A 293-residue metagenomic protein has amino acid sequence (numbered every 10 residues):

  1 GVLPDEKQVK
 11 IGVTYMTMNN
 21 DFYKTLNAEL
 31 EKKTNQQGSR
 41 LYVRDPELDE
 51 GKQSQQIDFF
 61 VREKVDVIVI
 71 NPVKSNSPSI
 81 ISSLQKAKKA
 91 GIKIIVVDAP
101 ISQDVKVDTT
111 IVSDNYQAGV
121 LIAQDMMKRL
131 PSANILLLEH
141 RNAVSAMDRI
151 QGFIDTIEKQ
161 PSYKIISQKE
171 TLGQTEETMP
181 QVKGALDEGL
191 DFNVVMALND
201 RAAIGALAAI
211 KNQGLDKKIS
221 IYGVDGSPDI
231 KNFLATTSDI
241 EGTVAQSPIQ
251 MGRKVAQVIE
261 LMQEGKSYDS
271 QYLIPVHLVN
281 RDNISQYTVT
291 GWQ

Functional and structural regions predicted by a protein language model:
K10-E29, K33, Y42-Q55, F59 (+4 more regions): Extracytoplasmic "Venus flytrap"
I11, Q53, T110-N134, M147-D148 (+3 more regions): Hydrophobic alpha-helical segments within soluble ligand-binding/sensing domains
G12-V13, V65-K74, K93-V97, L136-L137 (+4 more regions): Periplasmic-binding protein-like
F22-Q37, A118-I122, S145-Y163, E177 (+4 more regions): Short, solvent-exposed amphipathic alpha-helices that sit in or adjacent to ligand/effector-binding or catalytic
V43-D45, S102-D125, L137-H140, T236-I249: Short beta-strand elements at the ligand-binding edges of bilobed clamshell
V73-A87, F153, L172-K231: Hydrophobic alpha-helical
S77, I81-Q117, N134, S227-T236 (+1 more regions): Flexible loop/hinge segments that line or gate small-molecule binding clefts
T156-I157, S247-Q293: Hinge/cleft segment of the Venus flytrap/periplasmic-binding protein
